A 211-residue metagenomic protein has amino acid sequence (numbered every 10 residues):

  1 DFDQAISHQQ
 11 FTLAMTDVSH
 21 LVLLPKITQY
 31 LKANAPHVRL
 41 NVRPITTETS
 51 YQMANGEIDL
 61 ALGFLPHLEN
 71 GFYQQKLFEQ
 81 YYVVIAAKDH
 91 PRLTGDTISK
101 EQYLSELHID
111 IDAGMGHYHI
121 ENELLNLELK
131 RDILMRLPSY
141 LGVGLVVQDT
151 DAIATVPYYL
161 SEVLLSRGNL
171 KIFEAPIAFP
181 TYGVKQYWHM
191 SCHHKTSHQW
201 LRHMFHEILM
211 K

Functional and structural regions predicted by a protein language model:
F2-A5, Y73-K76, K100-E101, L125 (+3 more regions): Short secondary-structure boundary/capping segments
Q4-A5, F72-H108: Flexible hinge/capping segments at coil-to-helix
S7-L68, L137: Central regulatory/effector-binding core of bacterial HTH transcription factors
Q10-A14, A61, I85, I109 (+2 more regions): Short, well-ordered beta-strand segments
L13, L23, K171-K211: A late-sequence structural motif
T46-T49, A54-I58, F64, M115-K171: Hydrophobic hinge/microswitch elements
Y73-V83, A154, Y158, S166-T181: Short beta-strand->loop
R92-L93, K100, S105-L127, Y158 (+2 more regions): Secondary-structure junction motif
